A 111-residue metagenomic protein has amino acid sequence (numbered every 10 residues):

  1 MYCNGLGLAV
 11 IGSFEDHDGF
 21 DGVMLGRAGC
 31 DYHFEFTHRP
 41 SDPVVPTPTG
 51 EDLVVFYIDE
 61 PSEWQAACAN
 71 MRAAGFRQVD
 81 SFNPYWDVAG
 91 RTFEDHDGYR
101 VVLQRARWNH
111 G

Functional and structural regions predicted by a protein language model:
M1-Y32: Core segments of cupin and vicinal oxygen chelate
V10, G22, R39-P43, V79: A generic local structural motif
S13, C68-G111: Vicinal oxygen chelate
D16, R39, P61, P84-W86: Short beta->alpha connector loops
V23-A28, P43-R72, A89-E94: Vicinal oxygen chelate
G29-F34, D97-V101: Short, charged/polar, Gly/Pro-enriched secondary-structure boundary elements
T37-D42, R105-W108: Acetyl-CoA-dependent GNAT
